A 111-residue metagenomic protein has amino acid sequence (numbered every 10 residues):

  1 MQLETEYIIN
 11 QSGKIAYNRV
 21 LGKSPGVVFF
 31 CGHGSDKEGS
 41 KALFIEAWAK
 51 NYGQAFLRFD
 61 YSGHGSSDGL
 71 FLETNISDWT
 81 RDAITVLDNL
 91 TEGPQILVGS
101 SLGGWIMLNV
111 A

Functional and structural regions predicted by a protein language model:
M1-G22: N-terminal cap/lid segment of alpha/beta-hydrolase-fold proteins
S24-G32: Short beta-strand element of the alpha/beta-hydrolase
H33-E46: The serine-hydrolase catalytic nucleophile loop
E46-D68: Conserved alpha/beta-hydrolase
A49, V110-A111: Aromatic pocket-lining residues of Rossmann-like dinucleotide-binding sites
G65-L90: Catalytic nucleophile-loop/oxyanion-hole region of alpha/beta-hydrolase and closely related hydrolase-like folds
G99-M107: Gly/Ala-rich beta-loop-alpha elbow adjacent to hydrolase catalytic centers
